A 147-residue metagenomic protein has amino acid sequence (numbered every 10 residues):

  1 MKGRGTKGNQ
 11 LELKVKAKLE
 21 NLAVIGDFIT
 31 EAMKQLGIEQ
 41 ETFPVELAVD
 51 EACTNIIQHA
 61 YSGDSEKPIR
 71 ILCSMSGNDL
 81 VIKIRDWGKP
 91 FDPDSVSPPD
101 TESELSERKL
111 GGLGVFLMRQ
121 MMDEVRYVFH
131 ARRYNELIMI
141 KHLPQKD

Functional and structural regions predicted by a protein language model:
M1-K14, R119-D147: Flexible, glycine-/charge-rich segments associated with ATP-binding catalytic modules
T6-Q40: Helix-loop-beta hinge of the Bergerat
D27-D50, T54, E107-K109: Conserved short strand/loop->alpha-helix "switch" segment adjacent to the catalytic nucleotide/phosphoryl-transfer site
I56-Y61: Short helix-loop "hinge" at the ATP-lid/N-box region of the Bergerat-fold HATPase_c
E66-S74: A conserved short beta-strand within the histidine kinase catalytic ATPase domain
S74-I82: Short beta-strand-loop-beta element adjacent to the nucleotide/active-site pocket used for signaling
I82-L110: Glycine-rich/acidic phosphate-handling loop/turn and adjacent ATP-lid/helix of nucleotide-binding kinase/ATPase domains
E107-M122: Glycine-rich phosphate-binding loop
